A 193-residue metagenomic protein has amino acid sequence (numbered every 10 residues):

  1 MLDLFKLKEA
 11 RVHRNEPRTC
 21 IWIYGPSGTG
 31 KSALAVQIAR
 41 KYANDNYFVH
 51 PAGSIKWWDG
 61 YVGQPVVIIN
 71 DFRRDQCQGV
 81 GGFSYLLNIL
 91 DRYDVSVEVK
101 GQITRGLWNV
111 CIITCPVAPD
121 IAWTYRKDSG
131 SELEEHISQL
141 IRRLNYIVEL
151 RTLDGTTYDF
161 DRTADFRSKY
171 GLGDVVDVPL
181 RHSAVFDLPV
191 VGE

Functional and structural regions predicted by a protein language model:
M1-P17: N-terminal pre-Walker A segment at the start of P-loop NTPase domains
C20: Walker A (P-loop) ATP-phosphate-binding motif of ABC ATPase nucleotide-binding domains
I23: Hydrophobic anchor at the beta1->P-loop junction of P-loop NTPases
G28-K31: Conserved glycine(s) of the Walker
L34: Hydrophobic positions on the alpha1 helix immediately C-terminal to the Walker A/P-loop
K41-V80: AAA+/P-loop NTPase substrate/partner-engagement loops
C77-E193: Replace "adjacent to P-loop NTPase cores in ATP/GTP-dependent enzymes" with "adjacent to NTP-binding cores
